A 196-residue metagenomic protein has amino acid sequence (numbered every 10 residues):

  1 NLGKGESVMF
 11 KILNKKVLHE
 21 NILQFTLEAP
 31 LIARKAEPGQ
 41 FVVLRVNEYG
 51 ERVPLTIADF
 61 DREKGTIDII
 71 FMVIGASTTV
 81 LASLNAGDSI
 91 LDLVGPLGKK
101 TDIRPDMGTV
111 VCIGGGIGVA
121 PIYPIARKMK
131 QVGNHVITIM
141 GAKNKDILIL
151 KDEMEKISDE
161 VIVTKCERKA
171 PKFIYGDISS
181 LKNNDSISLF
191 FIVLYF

Functional and structural regions predicted by a protein language model:
L2-D88: Ferredoxin-reductase
A76-F196: FNR/FR-type flavoprotein reductase catalytic core
